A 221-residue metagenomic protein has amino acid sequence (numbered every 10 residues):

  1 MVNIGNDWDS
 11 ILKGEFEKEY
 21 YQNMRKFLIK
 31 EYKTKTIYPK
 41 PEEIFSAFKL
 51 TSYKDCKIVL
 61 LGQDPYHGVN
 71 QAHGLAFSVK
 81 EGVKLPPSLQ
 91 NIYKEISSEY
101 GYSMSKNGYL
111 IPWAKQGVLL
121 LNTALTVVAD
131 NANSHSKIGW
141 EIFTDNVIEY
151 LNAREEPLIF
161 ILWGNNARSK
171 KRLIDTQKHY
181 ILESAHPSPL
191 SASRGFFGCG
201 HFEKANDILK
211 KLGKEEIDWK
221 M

Functional and structural regions predicted by a protein language model:
V2, G14-L162, N166-S169, I174 (+4 more regions): A polyanion-binding, active-site-adjacent surface
G5-S10: Short, contiguous pre-domain boundary segments
C199-G200, K210: Polytopic transmembrane helical bundles with strong interfacial aromatic enrichment
